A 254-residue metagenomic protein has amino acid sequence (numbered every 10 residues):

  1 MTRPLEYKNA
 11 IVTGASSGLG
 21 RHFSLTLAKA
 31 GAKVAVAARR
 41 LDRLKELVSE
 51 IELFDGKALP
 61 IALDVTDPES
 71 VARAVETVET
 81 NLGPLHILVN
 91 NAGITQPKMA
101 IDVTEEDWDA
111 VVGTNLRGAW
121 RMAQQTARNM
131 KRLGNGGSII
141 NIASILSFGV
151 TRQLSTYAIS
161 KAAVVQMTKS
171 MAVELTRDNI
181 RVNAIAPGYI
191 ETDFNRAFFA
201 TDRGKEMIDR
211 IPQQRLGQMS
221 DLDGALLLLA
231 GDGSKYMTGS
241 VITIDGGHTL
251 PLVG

Functional and structural regions predicted by a protein language model:
P4, G149, L227, T238-G254: Short C-terminal tail/terminal secondary-structure segment of NAD(P)H-dependent dehydrogenase/reductase domains
S16-G18: Conserved glycine-rich cofactor-binding loop
L41, A62-R73, E105, D221: The beta1-alpha1 cofactor-binding region of Rossmann-like NAD(H)/NADP(H)-dependent oxidoreductases
M99-A100, T104-V112, M207: Substrate-binding pocket helix/loop in short-chain dehydrogenase/reductase
A123, S160, T168: Active-site helix of classical SDR
R128, V173-R177, K235: Alpha-helical segment proximal to the catalytic Tyr-Lys
S144: Residue(s) in the substrate-gating loop at a strand-loop-helix junction that position the organic substrate next
